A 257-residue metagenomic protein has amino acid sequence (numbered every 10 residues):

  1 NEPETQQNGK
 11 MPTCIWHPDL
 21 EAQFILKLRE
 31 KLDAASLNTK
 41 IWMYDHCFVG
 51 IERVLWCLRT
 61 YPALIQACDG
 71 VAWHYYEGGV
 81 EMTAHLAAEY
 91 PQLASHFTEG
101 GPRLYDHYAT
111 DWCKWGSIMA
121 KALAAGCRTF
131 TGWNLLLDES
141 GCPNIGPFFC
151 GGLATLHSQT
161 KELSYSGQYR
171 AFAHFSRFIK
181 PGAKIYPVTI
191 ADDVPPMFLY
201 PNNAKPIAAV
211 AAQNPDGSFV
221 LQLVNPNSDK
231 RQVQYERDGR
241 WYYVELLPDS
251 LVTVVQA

Functional and structural regions predicted by a protein language model:
P3-A257: Substrate-binding and catalytic surfaces of secreted/luminal carbohydrate-active proteins
